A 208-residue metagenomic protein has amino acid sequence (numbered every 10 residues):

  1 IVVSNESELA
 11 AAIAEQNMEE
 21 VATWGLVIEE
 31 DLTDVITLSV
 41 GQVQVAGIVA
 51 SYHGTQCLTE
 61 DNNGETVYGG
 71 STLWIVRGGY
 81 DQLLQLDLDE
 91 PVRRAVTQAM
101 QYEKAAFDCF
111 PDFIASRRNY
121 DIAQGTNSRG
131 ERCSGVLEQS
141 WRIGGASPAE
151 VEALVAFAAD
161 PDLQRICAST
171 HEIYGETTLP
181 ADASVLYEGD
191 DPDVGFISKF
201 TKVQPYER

Functional and structural regions predicted by a protein language model:
I1-L9: Hydrophobic, small-residue-rich alpha-helical packing segments that form membrane-like cores
S4, P91-A95, G144: Catalytic cores of large soluble enzymes that bind and process phosphate-bearing ligands
A11-Y68, N119-V136, S140, G144: Phosphate-binding site of ATP-dependent enzymes
E19-T23, V35, E103-I114, I143-A146 (+2 more regions): Short secondary-structure junctions and interdomain/linker hinges
V21-A22, E30, N63-R132, C167-P205: A long amphipathic alpha-helix within ATP-dependent nucleotide-binding catalytic cores
L38, R94-Q98, S147, V151: Generic recognition of stable, solvent-exposed alpha-helical segments in well-folded globular domains
C133-A181: C-terminal catalytic subdomain
